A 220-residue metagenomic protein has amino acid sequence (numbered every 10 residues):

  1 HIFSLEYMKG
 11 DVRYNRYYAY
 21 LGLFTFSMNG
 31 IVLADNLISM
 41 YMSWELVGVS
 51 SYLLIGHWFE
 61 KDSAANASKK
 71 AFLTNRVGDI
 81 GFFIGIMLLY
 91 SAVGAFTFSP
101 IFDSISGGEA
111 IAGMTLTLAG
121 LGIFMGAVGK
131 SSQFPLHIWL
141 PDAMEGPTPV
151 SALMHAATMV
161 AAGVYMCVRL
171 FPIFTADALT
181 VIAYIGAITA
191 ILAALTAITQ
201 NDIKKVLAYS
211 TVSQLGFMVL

Functional and structural regions predicted by a protein language model:
H1-M40, V49-L220: Hydrophobic transmembrane alpha-helices and their helix-loop junctions in integral membrane proteins
E45: Short phosphate-coordinating micro-motif centered on Lys-Gly-acidic
